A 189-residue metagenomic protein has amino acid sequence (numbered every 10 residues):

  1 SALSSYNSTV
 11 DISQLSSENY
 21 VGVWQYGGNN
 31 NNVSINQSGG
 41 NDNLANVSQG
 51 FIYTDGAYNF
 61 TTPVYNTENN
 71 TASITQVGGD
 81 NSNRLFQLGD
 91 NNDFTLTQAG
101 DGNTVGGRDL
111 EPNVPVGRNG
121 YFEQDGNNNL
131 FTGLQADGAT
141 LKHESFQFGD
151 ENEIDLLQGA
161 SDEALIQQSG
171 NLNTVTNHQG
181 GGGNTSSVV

Functional and structural regions predicted by a protein language model:
S1-V189: Low-complexity repeat regions of mature extracellularly deployed or surface/particle-associated proteins
